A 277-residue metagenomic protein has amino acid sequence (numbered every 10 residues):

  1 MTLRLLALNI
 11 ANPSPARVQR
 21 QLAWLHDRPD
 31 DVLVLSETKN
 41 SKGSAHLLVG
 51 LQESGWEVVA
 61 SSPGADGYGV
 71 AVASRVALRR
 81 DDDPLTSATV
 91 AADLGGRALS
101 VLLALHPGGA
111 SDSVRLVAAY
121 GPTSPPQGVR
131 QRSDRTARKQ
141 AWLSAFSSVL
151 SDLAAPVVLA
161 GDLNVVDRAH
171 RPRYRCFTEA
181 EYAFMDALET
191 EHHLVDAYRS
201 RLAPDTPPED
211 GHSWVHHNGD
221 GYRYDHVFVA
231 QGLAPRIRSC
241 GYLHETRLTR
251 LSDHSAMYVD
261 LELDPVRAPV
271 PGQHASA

Functional and structural regions predicted by a protein language model:
M1-E53, A60, G67-V70, R267-A277: N-terminal, active-site-proximal structural segment of metallo-dependent hydrolase catalytic domains
T2-N12, D112-R132, H254: Active-site-proximal beta-strand elements of phosphoester/diester hydrolases
R4-I10, L25-S44, V101, L116 (+5 more regions): Active-site beta-strand/loop signature of hydrolases that rely on acidic residues for catalysis
T38-S124: Structured beta-strand-rich core segments of catalytic domains in phosphoester-bond hydrolases
S54-G55, T136-H226, A275: Metal-dependent phosphoesterases centered on the DNase I-like endonuclease/exonuclease/phosphatase
A65-D82, T206, V215-R236, E262: Conserved beta strand-loop-helix elements of the APE1-like EEP
A73-V76, V101-S111, G219, A230-Q231 (+2 more regions): Active-site beta-strand termini and strand-to-loop segments that position acidic
L85-A91, G121-L143, H170-Y174: Surface-exposed cleft-lining segments at the edges of enzyme active sites
